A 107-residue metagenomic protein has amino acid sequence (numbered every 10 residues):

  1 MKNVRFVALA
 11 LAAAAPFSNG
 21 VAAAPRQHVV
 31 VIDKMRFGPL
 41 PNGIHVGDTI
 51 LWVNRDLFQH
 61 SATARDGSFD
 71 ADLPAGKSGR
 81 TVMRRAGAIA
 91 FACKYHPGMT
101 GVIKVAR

Functional and structural regions predicted by a protein language model:
K2, A8, P16-R107: Extracytoplasmic copper-binding redox domains, predominantly the cupredoxin/blue-copper superfamily
